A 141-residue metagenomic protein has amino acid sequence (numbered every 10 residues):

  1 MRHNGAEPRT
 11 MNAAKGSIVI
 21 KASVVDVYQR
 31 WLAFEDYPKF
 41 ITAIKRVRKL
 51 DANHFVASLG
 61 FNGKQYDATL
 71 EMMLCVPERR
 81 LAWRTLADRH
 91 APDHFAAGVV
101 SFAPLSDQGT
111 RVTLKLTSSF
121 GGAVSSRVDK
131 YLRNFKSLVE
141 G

Functional and structural regions predicted by a protein language model:
R2-V56, N134, L138-E140: Hydrophobic ligand-binding cavity/cleft-lining segments
G5-P8, Y66-L74, A82-G141: Beta-strand/loop substructures that line and gate deep hydrophobic ligand-binding cavities in soluble
A14, A43, F55, A68-T69 (+2 more regions): Residue-level marker for the onset of beta-strands and adjacent loop->beta junctions in well-ordered domains
I20-A22, L59, L116-S118: Short beta-strand-to-loop capping motifs
S23, A52, P77, L105-Q108: Short strand-connecting beta-turns/loops that link adjacent beta-strands
L32, M73-V76: Alpha-helix boundary recognition
K49-V56, V76-R84: Short, hydrophobic/aromatic-rich segments at coil-to-beta transitions
